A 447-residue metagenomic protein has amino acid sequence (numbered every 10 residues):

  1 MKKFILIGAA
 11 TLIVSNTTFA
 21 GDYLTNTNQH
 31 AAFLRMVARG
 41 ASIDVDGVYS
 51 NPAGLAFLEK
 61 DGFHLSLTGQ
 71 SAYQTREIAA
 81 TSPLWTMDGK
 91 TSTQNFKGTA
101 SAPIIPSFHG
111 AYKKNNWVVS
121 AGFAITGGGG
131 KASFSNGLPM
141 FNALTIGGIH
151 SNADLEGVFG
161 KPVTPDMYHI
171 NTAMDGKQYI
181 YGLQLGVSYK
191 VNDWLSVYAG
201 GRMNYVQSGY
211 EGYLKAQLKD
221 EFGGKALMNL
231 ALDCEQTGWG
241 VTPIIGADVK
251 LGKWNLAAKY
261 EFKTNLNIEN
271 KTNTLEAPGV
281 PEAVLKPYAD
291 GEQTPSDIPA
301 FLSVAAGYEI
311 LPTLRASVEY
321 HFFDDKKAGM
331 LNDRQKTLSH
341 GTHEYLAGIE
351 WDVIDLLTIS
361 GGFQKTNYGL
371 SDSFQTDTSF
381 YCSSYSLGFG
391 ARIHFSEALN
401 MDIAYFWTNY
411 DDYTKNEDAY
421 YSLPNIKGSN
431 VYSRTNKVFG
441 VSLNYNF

Functional and structural regions predicted by a protein language model:
N16-G128, F380, F406: N-terminal, post-signal peptide beta-strand-biased segments of exported outer-membrane/organellar beta-barrel and other
D46, S101-P106, Y179-L183, T237-P243 (+4 more regions): Residues that define the transmembrane beta-barrel architecture of outer-membrane proteins
L65-Y73, A121-I125, A199-M203, A258-F262 (+3 more regions): Transmembrane beta-barrel strands of outer-membrane/channel proteins
E77-L84, A132-P139, G209-G224, I268-L275 (+3 more regions): Outer-membrane beta-barrel translocator domains and adjoining extracellular loop/strand segments of Gram-negative
T91-F96, Y168-A173, A226-C234, P287-Q293 (+3 more regions): Extracellular loop and loop/strand-boundary signature of outer-membrane beta-barrel proteins
A111-K114, Y189, M203, I245-L251 (+7 more regions): Residue-level signature of outer-membrane beta-barrel architecture
N116-V119, W194-V197, K253-L256, T313-A316 (+2 more regions): Repeated loop/turn-to-beta-strand initiation elements of outer-membrane beta-barrel proteins
A391-I393, Y405, S433-F447: Outer-membrane beta-barrel "beta-signal"
